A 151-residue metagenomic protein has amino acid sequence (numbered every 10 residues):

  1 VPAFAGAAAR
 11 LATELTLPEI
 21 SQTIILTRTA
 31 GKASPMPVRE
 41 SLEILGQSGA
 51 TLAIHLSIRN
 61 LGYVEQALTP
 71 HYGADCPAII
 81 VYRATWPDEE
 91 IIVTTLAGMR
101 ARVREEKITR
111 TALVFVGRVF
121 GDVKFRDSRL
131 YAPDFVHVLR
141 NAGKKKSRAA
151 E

Functional and structural regions predicted by a protein language model:
V1-G31: Short glycine-cluster motifs
S21-T23, T27-E151: A contiguous loop/helix-start segment that scaffolds small-molecule binding in enzyme catalytic cores
